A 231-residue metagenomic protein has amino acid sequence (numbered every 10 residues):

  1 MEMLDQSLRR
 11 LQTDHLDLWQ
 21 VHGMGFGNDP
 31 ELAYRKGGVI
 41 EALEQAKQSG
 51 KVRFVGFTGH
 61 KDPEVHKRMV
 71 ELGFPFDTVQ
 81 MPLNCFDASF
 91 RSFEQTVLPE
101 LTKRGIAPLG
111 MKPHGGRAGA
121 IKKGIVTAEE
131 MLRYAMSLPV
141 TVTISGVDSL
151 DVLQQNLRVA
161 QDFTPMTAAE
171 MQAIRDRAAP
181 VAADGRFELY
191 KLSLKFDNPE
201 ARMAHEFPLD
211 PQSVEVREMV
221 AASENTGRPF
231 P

Functional and structural regions predicted by a protein language model:
M1-S92, T96, T102-L109: Glycine/proline-rich, positively charged, aromatic-decorated active-site loop/lid region on the catalytic face
L72, T96-P231: Structured C-terminal cap/extension of enzyme domains
